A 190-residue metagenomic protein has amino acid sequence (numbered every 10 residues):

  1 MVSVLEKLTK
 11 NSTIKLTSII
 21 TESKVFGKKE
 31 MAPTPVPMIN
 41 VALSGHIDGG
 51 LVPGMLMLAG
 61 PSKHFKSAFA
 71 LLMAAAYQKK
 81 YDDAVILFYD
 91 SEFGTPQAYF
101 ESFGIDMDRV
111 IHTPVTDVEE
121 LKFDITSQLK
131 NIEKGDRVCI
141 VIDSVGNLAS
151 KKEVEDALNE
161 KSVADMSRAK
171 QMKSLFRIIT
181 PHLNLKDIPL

Functional and structural regions predicted by a protein language model:
V2-V110, L121-K130: The Walker A/P-loop phosphate-binding site
Q78-K79, K161-L190: Substrate-engagement module of ASCE P-loop NTPases
D83-V85, G135-C139, L185-L190: Loop/turn-to-beta-strand initiation segments
R109-E119, E153-Q171: Flexible beta-alpha connector loops of hexameric P-loop NTPases
D124-I140, I179-P181: Short amphipathic alpha-helices and their capping/turn segments at secondary-structure boundaries
S144: Walker B catalytic acidic pair
N147: Residues immediately C-terminal
S150: Active-site phosphate/oxyanion-binding loops
